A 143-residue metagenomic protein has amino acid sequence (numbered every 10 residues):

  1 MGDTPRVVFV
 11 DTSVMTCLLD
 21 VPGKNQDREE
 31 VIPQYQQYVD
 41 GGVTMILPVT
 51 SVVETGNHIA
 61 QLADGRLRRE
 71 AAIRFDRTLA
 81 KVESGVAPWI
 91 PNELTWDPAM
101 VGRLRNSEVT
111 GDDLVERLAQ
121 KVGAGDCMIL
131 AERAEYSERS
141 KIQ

Functional and structural regions predicted by a protein language model:
M1-T50, H58-D76: Short, well-structured N-terminal submotif of metal-dependent ribonuclease cores
T50-S51, M128: Short beta->alpha linker loops
A60, A80-E83: Generic short alpha-helical segment signal, independent of protein family or function, capturing local helix propensity
R77-T78, R133: Structural element of the ATP-grasp superfamily
E83-Q143: Active-site neighborhoods of divalent-metal-dependent phosphate/nucleic-acid chemistry enzymes
